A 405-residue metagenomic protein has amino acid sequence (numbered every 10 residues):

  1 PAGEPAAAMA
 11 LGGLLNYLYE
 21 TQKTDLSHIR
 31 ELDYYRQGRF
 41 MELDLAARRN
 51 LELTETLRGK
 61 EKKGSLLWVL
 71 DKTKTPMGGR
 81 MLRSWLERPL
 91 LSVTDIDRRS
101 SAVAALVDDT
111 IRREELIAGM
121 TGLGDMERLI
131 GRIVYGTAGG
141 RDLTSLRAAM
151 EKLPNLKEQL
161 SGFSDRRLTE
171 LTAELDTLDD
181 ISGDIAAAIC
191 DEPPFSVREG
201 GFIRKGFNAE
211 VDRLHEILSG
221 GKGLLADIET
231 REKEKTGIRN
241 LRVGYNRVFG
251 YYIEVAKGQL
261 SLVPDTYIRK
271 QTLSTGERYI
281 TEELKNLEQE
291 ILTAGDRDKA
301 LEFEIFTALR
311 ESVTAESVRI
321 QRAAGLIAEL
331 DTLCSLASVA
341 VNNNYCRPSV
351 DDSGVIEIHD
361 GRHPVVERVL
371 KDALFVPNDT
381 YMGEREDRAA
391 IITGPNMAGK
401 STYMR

Functional and structural regions predicted by a protein language model:
P1-A105, A118-T121, D125-V134, A138-T230 (+1 more regions): Charged catalytic and DNA/RNA-contacting regions of genome-maintenance and nucleic-acid-processing enzymes
E4, K74-T75, R80-W85, A256-E288 (+2 more regions): ATPase nucleotide-binding head domains, primarily ABC-like/P-loop NTPase cores
L82-L86, L106-R112, G131, A308-E316 (+1 more regions): Glycine- and acidic
L91-I96, G221, L225, G258-S261 (+2 more regions): Long, well-ordered alpha-helical segments
Y135, G139, A149-K152, E170 (+3 more regions): Charged, surface-exposed helical/loop "interaction arms" that form contiguous linear patches used for dimerization
V243-G244: Divalent-cation
L273, E277-E311: Extended, charged coiled-coil "arm/hinge" scaffolds of SMC/Rad50-like chromosome-maintenance ATPases and other large
